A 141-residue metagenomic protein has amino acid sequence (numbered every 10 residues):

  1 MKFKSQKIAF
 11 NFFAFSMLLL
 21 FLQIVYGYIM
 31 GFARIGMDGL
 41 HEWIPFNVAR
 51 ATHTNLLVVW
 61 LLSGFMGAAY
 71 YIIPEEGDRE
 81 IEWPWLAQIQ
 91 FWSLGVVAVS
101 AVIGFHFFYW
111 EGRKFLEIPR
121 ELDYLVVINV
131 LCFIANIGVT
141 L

Functional and structural regions predicted by a protein language model:
M1-I8: Cytosolic juxtamembrane amphipathic/interface segments immediately preceding and feeding into a transmembrane helix
F3, G31-R34, L116: Short secondary-structure boundary micro-motifs
F10-I35, F46-G77, P84-F108, E121-T140: Hydrophobic cores of alpha-helical transmembrane segments in multi-pass integral membrane proteins
L40-I44: Solvent-exposed, non-transmembrane regions of integral membrane proteins
Y109-P119: Inter-helical loop and helix-membrane interface segments of multi-pass membrane transporters/permeases
